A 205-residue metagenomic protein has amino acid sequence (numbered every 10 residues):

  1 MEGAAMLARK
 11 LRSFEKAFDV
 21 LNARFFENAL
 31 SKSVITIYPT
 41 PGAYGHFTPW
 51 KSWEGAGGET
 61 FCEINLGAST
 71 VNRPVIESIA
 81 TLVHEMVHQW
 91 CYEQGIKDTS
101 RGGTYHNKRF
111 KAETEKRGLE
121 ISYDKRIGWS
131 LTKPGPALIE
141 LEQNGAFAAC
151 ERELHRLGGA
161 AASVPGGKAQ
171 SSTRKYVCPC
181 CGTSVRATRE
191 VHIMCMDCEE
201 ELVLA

Functional and structural regions predicted by a protein language model:
E2-R73, I96-A205: Metalloprotease/metallohydrolase-associated module, dominated by Zn2+-dependent proteases
E77: Glycine-rich, basic loop-to-helix element that forms the pyrophosphate-binding segment of sugar-nucleotide handling
A80-E93: Active-site recognition of the HExxH zinc-binding catalytic motif
